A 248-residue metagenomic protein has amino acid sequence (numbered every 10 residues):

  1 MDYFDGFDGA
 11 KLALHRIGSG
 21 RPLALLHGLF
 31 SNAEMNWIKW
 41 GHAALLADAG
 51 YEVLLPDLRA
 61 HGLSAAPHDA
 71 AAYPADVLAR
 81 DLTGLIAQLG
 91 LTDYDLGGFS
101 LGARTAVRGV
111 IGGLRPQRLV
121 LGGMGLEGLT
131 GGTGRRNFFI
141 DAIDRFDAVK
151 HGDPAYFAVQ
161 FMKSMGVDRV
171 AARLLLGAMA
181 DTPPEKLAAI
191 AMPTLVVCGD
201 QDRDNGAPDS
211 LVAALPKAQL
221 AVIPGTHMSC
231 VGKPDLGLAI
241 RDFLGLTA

Functional and structural regions predicted by a protein language model:
F7-A65: Conserved HGGG/HGGXW glycine-rich cap/lid loop of the alpha/beta-hydrolase fold
L45-D48, L54-Y94: Active-site loop/oxyanion-hole signature of alpha/beta-hydrolase fold enzymes
L96-G98, G122: Short beta-strand immediately N-terminal to the catalytic nucleophile in serine-hydrolase-like folds
R104-F146: Flexible "cap/lid" loop of the alpha/beta hydrolase fold
V159-E185: Hydrophobic, aromatic-rich cap/lid helix
I190, V196-C198: Short beta-strand/loop motif that positions the catalytic acidic residue of the alpha/beta-hydrolase fold
R203-D209: Conserved alpha/beta-hydrolase "acid-adjacent" motif
I223-A248: Catalytic active-site module of serine/aspartate enzymes centered on a nucleophile-bearing elbow/loop
